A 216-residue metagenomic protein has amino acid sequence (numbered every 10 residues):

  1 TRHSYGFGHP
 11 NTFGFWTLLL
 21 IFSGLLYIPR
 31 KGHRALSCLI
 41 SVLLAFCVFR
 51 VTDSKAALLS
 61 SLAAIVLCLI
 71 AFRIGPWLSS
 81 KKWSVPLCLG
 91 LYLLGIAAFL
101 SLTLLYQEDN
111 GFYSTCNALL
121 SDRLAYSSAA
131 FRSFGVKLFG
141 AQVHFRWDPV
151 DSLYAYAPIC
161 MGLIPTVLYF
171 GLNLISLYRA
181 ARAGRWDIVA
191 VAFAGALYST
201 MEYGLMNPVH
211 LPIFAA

Functional and structural regions predicted by a protein language model:
T1, G8-A71: Alpha-helical transmembrane segments of multi-pass inner-membrane proteins
T1-T12, Y106-N110, S114-T115: Membrane-interfacial helix-loop-helix modules of multi-pass inner-membrane proteins that assemble, modify, or transport
H3-L19, S54, V150-L153, P158-G162 (+1 more regions): Membrane-interface micro-motifs in multi-pass membrane enzymes
F22, V191-A196, M206-A216: Transmembrane alpha-helices of multi-pass inner-membrane enzymes
S23-G32, V66-L78, T103-L104, L174-R182: Structural signal for the C-terminal ends of transmembrane alpha-helices and the immediately following loop
V51-T52, L69-S114: A membrane-periplasm/extracellular boundary helix in multi-pass inner-membrane enzymes that assemble envelope glycans
I74, L163-Y198: Hydrophobic transmembrane alpha-helices and their immediate junctions
T115-P149, A157, M161-V167: TM-adjacent membrane-interface loops and short helices in multi-pass inner/ER membrane proteins
